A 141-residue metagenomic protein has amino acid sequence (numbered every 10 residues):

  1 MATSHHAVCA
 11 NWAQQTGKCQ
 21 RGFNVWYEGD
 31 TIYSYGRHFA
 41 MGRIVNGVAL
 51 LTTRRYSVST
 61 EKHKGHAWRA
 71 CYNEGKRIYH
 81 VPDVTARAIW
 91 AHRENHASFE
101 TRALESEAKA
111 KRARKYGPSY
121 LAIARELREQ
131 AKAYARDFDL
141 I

Functional and structural regions predicted by a protein language model:
M1-I141: Terminal leader/tail segments of proteins
